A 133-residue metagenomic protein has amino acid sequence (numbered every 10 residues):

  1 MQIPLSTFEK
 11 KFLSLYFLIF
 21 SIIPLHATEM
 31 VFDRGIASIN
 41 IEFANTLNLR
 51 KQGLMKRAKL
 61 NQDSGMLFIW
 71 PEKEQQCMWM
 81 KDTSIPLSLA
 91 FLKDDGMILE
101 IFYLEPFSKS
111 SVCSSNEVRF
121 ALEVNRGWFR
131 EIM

Functional and structural regions predicted by a protein language model:
M1-E9: N-terminal secretory signal peptides that target proteins for export/translocation
P4-L5, F20, A44: A general, composition-driven signal for non-globular sequence regions
E9-K10, D33: Short, intrinsically disordered low-complexity segments
K10-L13, E42: Hydrophobic alpha-helical segments and their boundary regions
F12-I22: Bacterial N-terminal signal peptides
I23-A27: Sec/Tat signal peptide C-region and signal peptidase I cleavage site
T28-M133: Compact, glycine-rich, soluble single-domain proteins
